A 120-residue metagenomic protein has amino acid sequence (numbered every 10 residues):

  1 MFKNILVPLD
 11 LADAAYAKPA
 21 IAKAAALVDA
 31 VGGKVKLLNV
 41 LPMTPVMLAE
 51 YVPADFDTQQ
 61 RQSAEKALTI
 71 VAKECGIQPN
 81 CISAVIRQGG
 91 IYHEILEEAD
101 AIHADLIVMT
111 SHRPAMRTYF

Functional and structural regions predicted by a protein language model:
K3-Y51: Small/aliphatic-rich secondary-structure junction motif
A54-K66: A short acidic, glycine-rich active-site loop that binds or catalyzes chemistry on phosphate/adenosine moieties
E74-P79: Short helix-capping segments at alpha-helix termini
C81-V85: Rossmann-fold cofactor-recognition segment
I86-E94: Charged docking surfaces used in two-component/phosphorelay signaling
E98-D105: Glycine-rich phosphate-binding loop signature in dinucleotide/nucleotide-binding domains
M109-F120: Glycine-rich, Arg-bearing micro-motifs that act as flexible, cationic patches
